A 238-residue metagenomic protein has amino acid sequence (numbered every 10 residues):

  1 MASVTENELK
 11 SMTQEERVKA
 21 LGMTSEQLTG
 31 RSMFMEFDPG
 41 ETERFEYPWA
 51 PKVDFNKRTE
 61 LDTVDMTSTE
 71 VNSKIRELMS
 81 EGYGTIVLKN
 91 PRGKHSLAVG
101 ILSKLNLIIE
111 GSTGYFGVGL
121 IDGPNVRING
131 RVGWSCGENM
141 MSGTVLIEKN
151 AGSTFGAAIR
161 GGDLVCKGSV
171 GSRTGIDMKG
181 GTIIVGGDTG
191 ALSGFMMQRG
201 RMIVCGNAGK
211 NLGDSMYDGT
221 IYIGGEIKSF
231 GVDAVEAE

Functional and structural regions predicted by a protein language model:
M1-E238: Long, distal/terminal scaffolding or interaction modules with repetitive or compositionally biased sequence
